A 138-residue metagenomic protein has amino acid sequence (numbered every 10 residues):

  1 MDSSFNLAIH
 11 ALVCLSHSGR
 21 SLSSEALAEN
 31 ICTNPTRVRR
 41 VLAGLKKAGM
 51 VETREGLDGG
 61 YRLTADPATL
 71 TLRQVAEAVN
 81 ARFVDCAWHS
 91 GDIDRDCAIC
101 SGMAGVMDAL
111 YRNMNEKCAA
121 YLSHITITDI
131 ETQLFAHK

Functional and structural regions predicted by a protein language model:
M1-T33: N-terminal helix-turn-helix DNA-binding core of bacterial DNA-binding proteins
S21-S23, E52, T128: Short, structured loop/turn "capping" segments at alpha-beta junctions
T36: Key DNA-contact positions within bacterial/archaeal DNA-binding proteins
V41-K46: Basic amphipathic alpha-helical segments that dock to polyanions
K47-M50, A78: Residue cluster at the C-terminal edge of the helix-turn-helix DNA-binding motif
G49-T64: Beta-hairpin "wing" of winged helix-turn-helix
T64-K138: Non-DNA-binding regulatory cores of transcription-related proteins, predominantly C-terminal effector-binding
